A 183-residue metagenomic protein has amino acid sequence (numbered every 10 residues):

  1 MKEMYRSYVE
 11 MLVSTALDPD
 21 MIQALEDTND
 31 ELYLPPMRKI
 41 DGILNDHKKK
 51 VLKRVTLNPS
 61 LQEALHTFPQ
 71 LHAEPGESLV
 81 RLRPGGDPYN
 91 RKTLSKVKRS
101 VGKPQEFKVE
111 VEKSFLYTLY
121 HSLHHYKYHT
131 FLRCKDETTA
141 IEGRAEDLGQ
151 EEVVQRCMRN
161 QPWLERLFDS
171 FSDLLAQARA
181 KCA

Functional and structural regions predicted by a protein language model:
M1-H72: N-terminal alpha-helical interaction blocks
E3, E10, E26, E31 (+7 more regions): Glutamate identity and glutamate-enriched acidic tracts
Y5-Y8, Y33, Y89, Y117-Y120 (+1 more regions): Sequence-level detector for tyrosine residue identity
S7, S14, P35-P36, S60 (+6 more regions): Generic serine detector
T15, T28, T56, T67 (+4 more regions): Residue-identity detector for threonine
Q62, H66-S100: Short recognition patches in nucleic-acid-associated and regulatory proteins
V97-A183: Cys/His-rich zinc-coordinating modules
